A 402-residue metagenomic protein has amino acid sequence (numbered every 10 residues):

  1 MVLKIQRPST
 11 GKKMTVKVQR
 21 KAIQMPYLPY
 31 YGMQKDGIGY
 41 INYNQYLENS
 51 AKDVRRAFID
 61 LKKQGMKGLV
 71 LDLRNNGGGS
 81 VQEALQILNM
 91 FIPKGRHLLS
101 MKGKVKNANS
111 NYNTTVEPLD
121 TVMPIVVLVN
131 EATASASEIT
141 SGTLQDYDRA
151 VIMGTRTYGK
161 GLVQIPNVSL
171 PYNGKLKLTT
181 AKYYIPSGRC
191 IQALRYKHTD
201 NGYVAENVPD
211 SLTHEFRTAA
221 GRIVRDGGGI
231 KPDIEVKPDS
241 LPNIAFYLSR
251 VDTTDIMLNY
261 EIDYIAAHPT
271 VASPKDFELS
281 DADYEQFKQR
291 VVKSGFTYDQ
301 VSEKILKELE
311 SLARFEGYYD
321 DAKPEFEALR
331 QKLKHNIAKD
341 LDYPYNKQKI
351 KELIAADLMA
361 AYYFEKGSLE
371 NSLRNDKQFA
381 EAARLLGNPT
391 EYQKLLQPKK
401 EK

Functional and structural regions predicted by a protein language model:
M1-S169, K182, N371: Cleft-lining beta-strand/loop regions that shape enzyme active-site pockets
M25-Y27, E48-K52, P186-S187, V224-D226 (+1 more regions): Short, solvent-exposed loop/turn elements at domain surfaces
I38, Q64, V105, M123 (+5 more regions): Short, intrinsically disordered/low-complexity patches at protein termini and at juxtamembrane boundaries
G39, D72, Y172-N173, A205-E206 (+1 more regions): Residue-level detector of alpha-helix boundaries and kinks
S50-A57, E83-I87, K94, A136-T140 (+7 more regions): Stable alpha-helical elements in mature extracytoplasmic
L88-N89, V116-M123, Y172-K175, G317-A322 (+1 more regions): Short, charged low-complexity intrinsically disordered segments located at boundaries of structured domains
A136, D148-R149, M153-T155, G159-R222 (+1 more regions): Polar, glycine-rich mid-to-C-terminal structural blocks that act as macromolecule-binding/assembly scaffolds
C190-K402: Conserved functional hotspot residues or short segments at active or partner-binding sites across diverse domains
